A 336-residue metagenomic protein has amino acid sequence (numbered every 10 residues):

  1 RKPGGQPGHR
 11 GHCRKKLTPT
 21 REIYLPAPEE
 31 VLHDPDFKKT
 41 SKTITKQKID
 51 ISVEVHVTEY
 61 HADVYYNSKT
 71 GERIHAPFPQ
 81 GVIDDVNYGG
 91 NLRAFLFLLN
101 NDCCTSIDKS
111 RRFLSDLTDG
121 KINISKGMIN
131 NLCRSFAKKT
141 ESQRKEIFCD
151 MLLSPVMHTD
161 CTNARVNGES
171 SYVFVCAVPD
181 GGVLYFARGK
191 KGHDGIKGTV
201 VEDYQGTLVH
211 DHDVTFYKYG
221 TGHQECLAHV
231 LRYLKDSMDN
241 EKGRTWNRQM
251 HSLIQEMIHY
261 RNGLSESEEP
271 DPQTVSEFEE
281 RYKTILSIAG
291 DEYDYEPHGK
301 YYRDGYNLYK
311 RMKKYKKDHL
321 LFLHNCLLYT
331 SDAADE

Functional and structural regions predicted by a protein language model:
R1-D84, N130, T159: Short, flexible loop/hinge motifs at secondary-structure junctions
S52-P155: Short, positively charged, Gly/Tyr-enriched micro-motifs that form contact patches at catalytic or ligand/partner
Y66, L99-S106, S170-V183, V230: Short conserved beta-strand segments at catalytic cores or DNA/RNA-binding microdomains of nucleic-acid binding
T118-I122, K126-D213, G222: RNase H-like nuclease fold core
H212, T221-Q249: Conserved beta-strand -> loop -> alpha-helix junction used to position metal-binding or nucleic-acid-contacting
L253-L308: Long, amphipathic alpha-helical stalk/connector segments used for oligomerization, subunit docking, or mechanical
Y329-D335: Conserved small/polar residues in nucleotide/adenosyl-binding loops
